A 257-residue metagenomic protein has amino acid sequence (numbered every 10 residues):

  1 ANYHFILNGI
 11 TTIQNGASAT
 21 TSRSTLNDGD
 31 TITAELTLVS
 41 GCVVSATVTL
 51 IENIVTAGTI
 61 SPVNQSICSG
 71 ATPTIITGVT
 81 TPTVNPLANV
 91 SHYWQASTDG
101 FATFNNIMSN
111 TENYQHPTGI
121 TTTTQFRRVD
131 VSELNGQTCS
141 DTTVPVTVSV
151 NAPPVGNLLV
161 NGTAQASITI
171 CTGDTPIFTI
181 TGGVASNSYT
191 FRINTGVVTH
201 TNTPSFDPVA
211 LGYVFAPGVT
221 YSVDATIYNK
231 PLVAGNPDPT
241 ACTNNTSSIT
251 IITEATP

Functional and structural regions predicted by a protein language model:
A1, A71-T83, T172-G182: A short beta-strand segment in extracellular, disulfide-stabilized domains
A1-H4, T81-A96, G183-F191: Solvent-exposed loop segments of extracellular immunoglobulin-like
H4-S24, Q95-G119, T195-L211: Surface-exposed, flexible coil segments in extracellular/virion-facing regions
D28-I32, T122-F126, P217-V223: Exposed beta-strand face motif in extracellular beta-rich ectodomains
L36, D130, A225-I227: Conserved structural position at the C-terminal beta-strand of extracellular beta-sandwich adhesion modules
V39-S45, L134-T142, K230-T246: Short, exposed coil/turn segments at beta-strand boundaries within extracellular/luminal domains
V48-I54, V146-A152, I249-A255: Interdomain boundary/hinge segments at the C-termini of tandem beta-sandwich modules
I54-V63, A152-A164, A255-P257: Proline-enriched interdomain boundary motifs that mark the N-terminal boundary and often initiate the first structured
